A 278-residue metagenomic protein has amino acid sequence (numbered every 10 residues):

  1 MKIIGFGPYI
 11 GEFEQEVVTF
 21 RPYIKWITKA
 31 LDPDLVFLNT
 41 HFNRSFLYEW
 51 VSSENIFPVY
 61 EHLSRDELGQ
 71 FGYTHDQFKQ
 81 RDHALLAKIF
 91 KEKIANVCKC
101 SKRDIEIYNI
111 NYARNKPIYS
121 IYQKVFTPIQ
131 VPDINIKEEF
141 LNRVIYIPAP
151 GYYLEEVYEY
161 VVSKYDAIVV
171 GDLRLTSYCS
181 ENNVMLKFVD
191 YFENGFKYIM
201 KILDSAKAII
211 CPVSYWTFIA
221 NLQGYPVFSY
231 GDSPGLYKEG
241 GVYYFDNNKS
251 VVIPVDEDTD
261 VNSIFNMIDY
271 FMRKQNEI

Functional and structural regions predicted by a protein language model:
I3-I94, D172, Y198-I202, Y215-L222 (+2 more regions): Active-site and donor-binding regions of nucleotide-sugar-utilizing enzymes
N39-H41, N142-F196, I219, D256-T259: Catalytic donor nucleotide-activated moiety binding site of glycosyltransferases and closely related
F46-R65, Y165-A167, L175-E193, Y225-V227 (+1 more regions): Active-site regions of enzymes building and remodeling cell-envelope glycoconjugates
H75-R143: A nucleotide-sugar donor-handling region in carbohydrate enzymes
D204-I210: Acidic donor-binding loop of glycosyltransferase active sites
N221-I278: Nucleotide-sugar donor-binding patch of glycosyltransferase catalytic domains
